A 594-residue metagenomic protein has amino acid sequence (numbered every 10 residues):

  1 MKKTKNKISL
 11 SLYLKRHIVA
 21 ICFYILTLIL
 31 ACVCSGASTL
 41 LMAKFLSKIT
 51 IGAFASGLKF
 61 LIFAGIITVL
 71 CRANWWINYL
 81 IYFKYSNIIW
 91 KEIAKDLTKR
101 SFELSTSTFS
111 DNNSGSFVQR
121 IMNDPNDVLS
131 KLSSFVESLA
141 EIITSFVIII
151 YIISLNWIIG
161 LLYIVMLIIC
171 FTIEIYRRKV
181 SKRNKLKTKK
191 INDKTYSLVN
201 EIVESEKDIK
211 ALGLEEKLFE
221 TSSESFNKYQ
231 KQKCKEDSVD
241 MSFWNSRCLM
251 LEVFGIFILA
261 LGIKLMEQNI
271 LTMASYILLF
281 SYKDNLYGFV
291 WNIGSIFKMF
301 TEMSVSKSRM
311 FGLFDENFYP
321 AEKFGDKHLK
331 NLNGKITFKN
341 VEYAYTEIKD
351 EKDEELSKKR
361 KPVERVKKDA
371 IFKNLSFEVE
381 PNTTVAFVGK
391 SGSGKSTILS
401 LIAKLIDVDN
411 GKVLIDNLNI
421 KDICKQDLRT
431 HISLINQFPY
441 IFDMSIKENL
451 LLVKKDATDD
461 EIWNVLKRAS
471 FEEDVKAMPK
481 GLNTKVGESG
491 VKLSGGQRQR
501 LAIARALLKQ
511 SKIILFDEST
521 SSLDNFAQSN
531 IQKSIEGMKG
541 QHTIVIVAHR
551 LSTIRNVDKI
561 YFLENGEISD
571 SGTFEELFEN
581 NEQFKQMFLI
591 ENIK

Functional and structural regions predicted by a protein language model:
M1-S35, I51-F63, N78-Y82, S86 (+12 more regions): Membrane-integrated ABC transporters
R16, A20-V33, F60-I67, C71 (+4 more regions): Transmembrane helices of ABC transporter permease
V19-L40, K44, F60, A64 (+5 more regions): Alpha-helical segments in transporter systems
Y82, F102-F146: Juxtamembrane loop-to-helix connectors within ABC transporter transmembrane domains
S110-G115, K187-K235, G325-K327: Loop segments that connect adjacent transmembrane helices in multi-pass transporters
A211-L214, N285-D315: Cytosolic ends of transmembrane helices, especially the final helix of ABC transmembrane type-1 domains
K330-K594: ABC-type nucleotide-binding domain
